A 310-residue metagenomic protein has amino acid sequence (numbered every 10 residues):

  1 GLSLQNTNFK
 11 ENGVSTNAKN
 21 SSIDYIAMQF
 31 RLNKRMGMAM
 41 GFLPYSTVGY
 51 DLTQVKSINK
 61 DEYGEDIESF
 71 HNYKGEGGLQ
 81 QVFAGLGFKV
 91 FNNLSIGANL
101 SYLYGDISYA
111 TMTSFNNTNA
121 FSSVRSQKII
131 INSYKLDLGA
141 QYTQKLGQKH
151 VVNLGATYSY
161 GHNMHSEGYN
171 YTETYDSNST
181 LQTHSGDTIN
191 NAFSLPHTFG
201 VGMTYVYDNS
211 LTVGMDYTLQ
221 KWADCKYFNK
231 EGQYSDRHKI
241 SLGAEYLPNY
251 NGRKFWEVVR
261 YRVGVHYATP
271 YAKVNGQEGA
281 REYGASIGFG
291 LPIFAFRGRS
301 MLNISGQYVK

Functional and structural regions predicted by a protein language model:
G1-K310: Subset of outer-membrane beta-barrel
